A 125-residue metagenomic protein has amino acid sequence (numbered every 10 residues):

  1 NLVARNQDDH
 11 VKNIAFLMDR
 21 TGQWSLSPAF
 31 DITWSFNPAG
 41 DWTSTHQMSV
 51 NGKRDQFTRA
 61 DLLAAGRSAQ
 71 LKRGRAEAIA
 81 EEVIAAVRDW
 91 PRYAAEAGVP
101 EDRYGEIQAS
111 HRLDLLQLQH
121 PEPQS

Functional and structural regions predicted by a protein language model:
N1-S125: Anionic ligand-binding catalytic core segments
